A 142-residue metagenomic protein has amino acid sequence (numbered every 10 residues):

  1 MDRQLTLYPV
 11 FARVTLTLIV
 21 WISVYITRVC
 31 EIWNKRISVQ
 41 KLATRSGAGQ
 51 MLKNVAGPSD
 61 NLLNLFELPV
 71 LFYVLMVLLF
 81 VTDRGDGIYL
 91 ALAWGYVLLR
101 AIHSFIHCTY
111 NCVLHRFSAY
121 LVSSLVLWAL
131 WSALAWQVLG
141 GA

Functional and structural regions predicted by a protein language model:
Q4-L42: N-terminal signal-anchor transmembrane alpha helix
A12-T15, L62, W94-L98, S118 (+1 more regions): Hydrophobic residues within alpha-helical transmembrane segments of multi-pass solute transporters/permease subunits
A43-L65: Short membrane-interface loop/juxtamembrane segments of multi-pass integral membrane proteins
L63-L78: Core segments of transmembrane alpha-helices that mediate helix-helix packing or line hydrophobic substrate/ligand
V74-L98: Short alpha-helical packing/oligomerization segments
V77-L78, S104-F105, A135: Alpha-helical transmembrane segments of multipass membrane proteins
I102-V126: Interfacial loop-to-transmembrane junctions
L130-A142: Juxtamembrane boundary at the C-terminal end of a transmembrane helix
